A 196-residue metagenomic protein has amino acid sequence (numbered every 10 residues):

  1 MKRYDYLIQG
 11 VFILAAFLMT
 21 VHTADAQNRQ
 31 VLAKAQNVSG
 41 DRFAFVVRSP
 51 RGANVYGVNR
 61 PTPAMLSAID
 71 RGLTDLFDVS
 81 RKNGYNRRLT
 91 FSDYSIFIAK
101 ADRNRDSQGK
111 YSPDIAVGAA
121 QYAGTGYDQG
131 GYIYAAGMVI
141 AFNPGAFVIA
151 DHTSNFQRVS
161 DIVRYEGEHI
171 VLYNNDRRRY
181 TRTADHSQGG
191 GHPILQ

Functional and structural regions predicted by a protein language model:
K2-V11: Bacterial N-terminal signal peptides that target proteins for export
G10-M19: Bacterial N-terminal signal peptides
A24-A26: Boundary at the C-terminal end of the N-terminal hydrophobic targeting segment
S39-A64: Acidic/histidine-rich, surface-exposed loop or edge segments in extracytoplasmic proteins
M65-M138: Auxiliary, metal-adjacent structural segments of Zn-dependent hydrolase domains
N143-V163: Short pre-active-site segment immediately N-terminal to the catalytic Zn-binding motif
G167-T183: Catalytic Zn2+-binding segment of zinc metalloproteases
Q188-Q196: Metalloprotease/metallohydrolase-associated module, dominated by Zn2+-dependent proteases
